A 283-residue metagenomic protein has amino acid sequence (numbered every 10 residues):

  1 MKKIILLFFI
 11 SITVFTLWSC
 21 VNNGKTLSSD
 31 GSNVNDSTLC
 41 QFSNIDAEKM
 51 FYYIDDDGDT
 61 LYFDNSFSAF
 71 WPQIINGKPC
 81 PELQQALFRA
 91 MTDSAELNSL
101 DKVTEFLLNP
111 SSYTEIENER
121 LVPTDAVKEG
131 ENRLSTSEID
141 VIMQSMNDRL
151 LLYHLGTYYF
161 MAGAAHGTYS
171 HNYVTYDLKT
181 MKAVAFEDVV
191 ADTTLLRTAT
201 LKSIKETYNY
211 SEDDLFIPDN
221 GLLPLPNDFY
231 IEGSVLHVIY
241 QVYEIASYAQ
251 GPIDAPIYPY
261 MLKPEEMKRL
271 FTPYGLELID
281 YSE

Functional and structural regions predicted by a protein language model:
M1-I4, N22: Positively charged n-region of N-terminal signal peptides that target proteins for export
I4-T13: Sec-dependent N-terminal signal peptides
T16-S19: C-terminal motif of bacterial Sec signal peptides marking the signal peptidase cleavage site
V21-E283: Compositionally biased intrinsically disordered regions enriched in Thr/Gly
